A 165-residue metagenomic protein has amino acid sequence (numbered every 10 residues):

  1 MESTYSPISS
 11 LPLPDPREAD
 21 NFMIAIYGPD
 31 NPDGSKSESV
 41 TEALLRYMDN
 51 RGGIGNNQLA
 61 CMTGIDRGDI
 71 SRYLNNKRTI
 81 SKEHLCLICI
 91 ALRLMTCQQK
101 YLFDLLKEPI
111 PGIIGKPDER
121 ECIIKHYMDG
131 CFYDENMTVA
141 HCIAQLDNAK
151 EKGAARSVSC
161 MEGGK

Functional and structural regions predicted by a protein language model:
T4-S9, K100-Y133: Short, charged recognition helix plus adjacent turn of helix-turn-helix-like nucleic-acid-binding domains
S10-I54, N136-G164: A short, Lys/Arg-rich alpha-helix, primarily the initiator
R46, R72, Y101: DNA-binding alpha-helical recognition surfaces that contact promoter or target DNA
G53, G64, T79, R93-L94: Short, conserved sequence motifs enriched in acidic/basic residues, glycine, and aromatics that mark functional "hot
A60-I80, D104-K107: Recognition helix of helix-turn-helix/homeodomain-like DNA-binding domains that insert into the DNA major groove
K77-I90: Short, basic-rich loop-to-helix N-cap that marks the start of a DNA-contacting helix
